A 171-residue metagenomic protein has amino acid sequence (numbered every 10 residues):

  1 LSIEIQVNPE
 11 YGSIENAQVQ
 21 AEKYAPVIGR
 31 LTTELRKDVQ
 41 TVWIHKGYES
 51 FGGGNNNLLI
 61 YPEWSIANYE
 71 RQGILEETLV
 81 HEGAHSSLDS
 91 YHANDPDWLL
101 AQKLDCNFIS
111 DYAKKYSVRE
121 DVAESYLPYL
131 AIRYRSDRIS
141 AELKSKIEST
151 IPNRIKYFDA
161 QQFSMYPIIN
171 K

Functional and structural regions predicted by a protein language model:
L1-L59: Auxiliary, metal-adjacent structural segments of Zn-dependent hydrolase domains
E10, G47-F51, W64-A67, H85 (+2 more regions): Solvent-exposed loop/turn segments at secondary-structure junctions within structured extracellular/periplasmic domains
E22, P26-G29, E77, E124 (+1 more regions): Solvent-exposed, polar/charged alpha-helical surfaces in well-ordered, non-transmembrane soluble domains, broadly
T33, A84-D89, P128-I132, F163: Sec-exported extracytoplasmic/periplasmic mature domains
F51-N55, S86-Q102: A structural motif
Y61-T78: Short pre-active-site segment immediately N-terminal to the catalytic Zn-binding motif
G73-H92, A123: Active-site recognition of the HExxH zinc-binding catalytic motif
L100-K171: Metalloprotease/metallohydrolase-associated module, dominated by Zn2+-dependent proteases
